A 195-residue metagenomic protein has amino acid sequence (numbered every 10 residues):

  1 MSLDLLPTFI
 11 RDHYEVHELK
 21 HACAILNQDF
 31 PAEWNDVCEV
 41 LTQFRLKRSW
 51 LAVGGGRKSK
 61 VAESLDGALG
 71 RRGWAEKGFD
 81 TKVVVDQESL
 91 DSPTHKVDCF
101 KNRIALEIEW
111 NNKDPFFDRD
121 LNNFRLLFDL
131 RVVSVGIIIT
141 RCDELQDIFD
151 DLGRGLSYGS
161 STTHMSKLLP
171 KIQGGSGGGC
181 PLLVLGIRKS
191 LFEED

Functional and structural regions predicted by a protein language model:
M1-A68: Nuclease-adjacent, charged terminal/linker segments that flank catalytic cores
L41-A52, V132-L152: Short glycine-rich, basic-tinged beta-strand/loop micro-motifs
L51-G55, E63-N102, F116-N122, D129: Active-site metal-binding core of divalent-cation-utilizing nuclease and nuclease-like domains
F100-E107, G136: Glycine-rich, often proline-containing surface loops adjacent to acidic residues and nearby aromatics that form
E107-F116, L145: Short beta-strand-loop-alpha-helix junction that forms the active-site gateway of nucleic-acid-processing nucleases
W110, D114, L121-G136, Q173-S176 (+1 more regions): Catalytic core segments in nucleotide and nucleic-acid processing enzymes
K113, F117, D129, R154 (+1 more regions): Short capping loops/turns at secondary-structure boundaries
C142-D195: Domain-level recognition of nuclease-like catalytic cores that cleave nucleotide substrates
